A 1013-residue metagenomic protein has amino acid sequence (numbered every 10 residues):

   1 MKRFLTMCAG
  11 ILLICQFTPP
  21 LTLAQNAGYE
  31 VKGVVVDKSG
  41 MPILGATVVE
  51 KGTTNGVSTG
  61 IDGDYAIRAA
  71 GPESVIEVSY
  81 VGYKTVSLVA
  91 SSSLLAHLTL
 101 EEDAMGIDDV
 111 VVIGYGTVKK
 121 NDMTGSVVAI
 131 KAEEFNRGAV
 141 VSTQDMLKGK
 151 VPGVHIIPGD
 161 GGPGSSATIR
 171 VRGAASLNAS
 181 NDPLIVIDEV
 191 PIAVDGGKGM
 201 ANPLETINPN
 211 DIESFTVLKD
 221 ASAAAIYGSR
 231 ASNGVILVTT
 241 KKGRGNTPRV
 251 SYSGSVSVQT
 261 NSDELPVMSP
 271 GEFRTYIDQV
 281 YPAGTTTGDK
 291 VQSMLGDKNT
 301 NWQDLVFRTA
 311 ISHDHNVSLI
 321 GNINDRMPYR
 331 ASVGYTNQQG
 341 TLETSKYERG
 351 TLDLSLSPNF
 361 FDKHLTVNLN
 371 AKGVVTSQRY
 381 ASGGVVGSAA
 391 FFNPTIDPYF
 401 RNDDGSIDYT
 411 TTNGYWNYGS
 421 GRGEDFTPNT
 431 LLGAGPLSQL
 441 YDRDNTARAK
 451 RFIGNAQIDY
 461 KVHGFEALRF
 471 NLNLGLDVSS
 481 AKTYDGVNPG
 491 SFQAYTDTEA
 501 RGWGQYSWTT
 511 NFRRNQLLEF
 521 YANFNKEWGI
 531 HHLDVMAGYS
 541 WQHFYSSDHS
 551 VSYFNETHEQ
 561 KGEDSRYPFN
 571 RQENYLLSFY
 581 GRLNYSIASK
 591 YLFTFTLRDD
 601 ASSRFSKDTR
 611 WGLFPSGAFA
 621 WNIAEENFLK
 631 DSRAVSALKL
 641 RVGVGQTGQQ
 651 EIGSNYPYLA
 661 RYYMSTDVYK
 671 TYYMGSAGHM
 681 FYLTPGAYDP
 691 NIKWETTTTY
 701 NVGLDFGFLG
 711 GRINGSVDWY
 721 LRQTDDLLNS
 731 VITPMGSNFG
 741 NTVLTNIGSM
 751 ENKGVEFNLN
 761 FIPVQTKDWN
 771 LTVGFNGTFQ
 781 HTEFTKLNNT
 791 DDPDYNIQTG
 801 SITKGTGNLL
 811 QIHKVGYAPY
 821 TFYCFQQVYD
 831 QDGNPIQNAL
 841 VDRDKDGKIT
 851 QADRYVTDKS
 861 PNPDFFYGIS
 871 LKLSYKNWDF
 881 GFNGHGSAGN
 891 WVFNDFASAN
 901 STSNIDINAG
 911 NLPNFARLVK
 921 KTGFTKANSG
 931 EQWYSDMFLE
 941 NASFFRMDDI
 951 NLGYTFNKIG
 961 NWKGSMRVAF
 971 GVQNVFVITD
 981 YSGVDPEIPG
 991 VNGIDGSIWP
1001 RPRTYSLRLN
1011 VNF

Functional and structural regions predicted by a protein language model:
M1-C8, L12-V374, S382-G383, S388 (+3 more regions): Short, small/polar-rich motifs associated with maturation and membrane association, primarily at protein termini
V35, E50, S58, F400 (+3 more regions): Hydrophobic beta-strand positions
P42, K84-S87, P191-I192, H364 (+5 more regions): Short, solvent-exposed loop/turn motifs
V48, V78, I185, Y585 (+3 more regions): Short aromatic-centered micro-motifs
F135, V140, D182, G284-T285 (+14 more regions): Extracellular/periplasmic, surface-exposed regions of secreted and cell-surface proteins
S251-D297, T745, I762-P861, D980: Conserved small-residue
V291-S293, L437, S602, N834 (+1 more regions): Extracytoplasmic gating/loop element in the C-terminal half of outer-membrane beta-barrel translocons and assembly
P861-F893: Glycine-rich, aromatic-lined ligand/substrate-binding cores of catalytic and carbohydrate-binding domains
